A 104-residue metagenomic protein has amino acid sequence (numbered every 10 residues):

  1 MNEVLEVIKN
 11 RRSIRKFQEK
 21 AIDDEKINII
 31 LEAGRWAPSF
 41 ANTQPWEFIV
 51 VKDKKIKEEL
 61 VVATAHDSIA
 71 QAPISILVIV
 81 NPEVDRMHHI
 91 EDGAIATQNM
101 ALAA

Functional and structural regions predicted by a protein language model:
M1-K26: Specificity-determining recognition surfaces
L5-S13, R35-F40, Q98: A broad, low-specificity signal for short, low-complexity segments enriched in glycine/proline and polar/charged
N28-E32, W36-A96: Glycine/small-residue-rich phosphate/adenosyl-binding loop
M100-A104: Short, intrinsically disordered, charge-balanced linker/junction segments flanking boundaries in proteins
